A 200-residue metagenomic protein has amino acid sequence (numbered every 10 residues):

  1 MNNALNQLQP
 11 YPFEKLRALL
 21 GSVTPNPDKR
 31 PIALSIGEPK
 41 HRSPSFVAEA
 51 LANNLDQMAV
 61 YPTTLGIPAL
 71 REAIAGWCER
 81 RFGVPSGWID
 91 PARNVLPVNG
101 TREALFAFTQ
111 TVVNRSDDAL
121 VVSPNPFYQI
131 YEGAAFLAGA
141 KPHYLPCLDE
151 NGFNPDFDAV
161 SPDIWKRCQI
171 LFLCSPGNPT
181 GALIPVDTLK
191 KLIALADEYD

Functional and structural regions predicted by a protein language model:
M1-A4, K15, R167-Q169, K191: Terminal low-complexity, poorly structured segments
N2, N6-G100: N-terminal small-domain helix-loop-helix segment of the aminotransferase-like
A59-E198: Conserved core of the PLP fold type I
